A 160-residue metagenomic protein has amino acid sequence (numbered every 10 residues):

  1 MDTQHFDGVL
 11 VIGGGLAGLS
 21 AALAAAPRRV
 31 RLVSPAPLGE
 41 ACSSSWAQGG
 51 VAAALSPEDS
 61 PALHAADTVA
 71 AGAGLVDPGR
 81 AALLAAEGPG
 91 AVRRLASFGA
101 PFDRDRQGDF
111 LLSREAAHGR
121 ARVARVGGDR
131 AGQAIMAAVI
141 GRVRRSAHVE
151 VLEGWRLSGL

Functional and structural regions predicted by a protein language model:
M1-F6: A short, basic/flexible loop-to-alpha-helix module at the beginning of a structural domain
G8-L32: N-terminal Rossmann-like FAD-binding beta1-loop-alpha1 element of flavoenzymes
P35-G159: Conserved N-terminal/central alpha/beta ligand/cofactor-binding core
